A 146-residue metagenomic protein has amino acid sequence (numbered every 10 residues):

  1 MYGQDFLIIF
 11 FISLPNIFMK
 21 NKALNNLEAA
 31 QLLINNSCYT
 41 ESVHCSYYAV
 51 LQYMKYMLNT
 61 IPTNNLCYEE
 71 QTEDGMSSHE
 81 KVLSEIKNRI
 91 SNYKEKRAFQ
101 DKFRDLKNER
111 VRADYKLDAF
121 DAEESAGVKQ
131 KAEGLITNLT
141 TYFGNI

Functional and structural regions predicted by a protein language model:
Y2-I146: Terminal alpha-helical segments
